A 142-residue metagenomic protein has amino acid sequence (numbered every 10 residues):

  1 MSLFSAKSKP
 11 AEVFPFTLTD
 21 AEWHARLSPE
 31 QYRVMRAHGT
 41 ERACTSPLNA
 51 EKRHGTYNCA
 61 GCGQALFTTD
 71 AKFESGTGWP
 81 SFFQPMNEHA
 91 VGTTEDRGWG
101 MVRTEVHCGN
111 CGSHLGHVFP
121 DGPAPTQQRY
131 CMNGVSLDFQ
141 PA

Functional and structural regions predicted by a protein language model:
M1-D20: Short, contiguous pre-domain boundary segments
F14-A142: A short Gly-Trp-Pro
